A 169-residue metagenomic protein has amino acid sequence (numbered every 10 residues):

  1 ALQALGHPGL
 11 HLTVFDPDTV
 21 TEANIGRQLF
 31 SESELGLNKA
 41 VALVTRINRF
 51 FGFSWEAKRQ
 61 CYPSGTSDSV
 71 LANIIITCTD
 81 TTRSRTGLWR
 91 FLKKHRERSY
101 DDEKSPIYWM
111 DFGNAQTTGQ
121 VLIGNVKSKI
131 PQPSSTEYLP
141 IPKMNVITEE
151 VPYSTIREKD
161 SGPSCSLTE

Functional and structural regions predicted by a protein language model:
A1-E169: Adenine nucleotide-associated cytosolic modules
